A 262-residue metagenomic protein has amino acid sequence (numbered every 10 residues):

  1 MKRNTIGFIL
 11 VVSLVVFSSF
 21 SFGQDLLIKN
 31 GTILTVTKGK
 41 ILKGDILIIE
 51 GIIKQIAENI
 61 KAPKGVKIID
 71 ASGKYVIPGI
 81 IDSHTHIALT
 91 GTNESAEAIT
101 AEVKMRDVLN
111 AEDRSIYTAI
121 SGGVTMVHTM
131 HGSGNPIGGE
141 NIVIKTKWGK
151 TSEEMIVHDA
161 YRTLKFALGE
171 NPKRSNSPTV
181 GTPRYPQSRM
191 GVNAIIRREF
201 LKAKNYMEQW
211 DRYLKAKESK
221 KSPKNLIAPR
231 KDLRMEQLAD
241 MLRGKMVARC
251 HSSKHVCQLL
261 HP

Functional and structural regions predicted by a protein language model:
M1-R3: N-terminal secretory signal peptides that target proteins for export/translocation
G7-S18: Bacterial N-terminal signal peptides
F20-G23: Boundary at the C-terminal end of the N-terminal hydrophobic targeting segment
L26-I28, A62-D107, D113, S121: Replace "His-x-His-based motif
I33, T37-I77: Histidine-rich, glycine-flanked metal-binding segment
L42, N93, E97, R106-D113 (+2 more regions): Soluble non-cytosolic domains of exported or imported proteins
N93-L109, K150, A167, P172-S177: Active-site gating loops and adjacent loop-to-helix segments of metal-dependent hydrolytic enzymes
I120-P262: Polyanionic/metal-chelating signatures
